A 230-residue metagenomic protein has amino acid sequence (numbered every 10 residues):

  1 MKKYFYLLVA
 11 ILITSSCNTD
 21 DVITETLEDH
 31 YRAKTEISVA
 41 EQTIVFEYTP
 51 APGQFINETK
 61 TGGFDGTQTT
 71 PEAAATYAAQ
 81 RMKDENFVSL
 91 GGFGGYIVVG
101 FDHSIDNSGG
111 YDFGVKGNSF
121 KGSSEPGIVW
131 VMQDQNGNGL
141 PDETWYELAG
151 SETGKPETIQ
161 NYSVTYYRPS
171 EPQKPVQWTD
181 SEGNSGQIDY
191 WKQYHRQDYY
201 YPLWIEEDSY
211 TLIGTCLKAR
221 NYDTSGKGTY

Functional and structural regions predicted by a protein language model:
K2-L8: Sec-dependent signal peptide recognition, specifically the positively charged N-region followed immediately by
L8, N138-G139, K155: A broad, structure-centric signal for solvent-exposed, well-ordered loop/edge residues that line or flank functional
I13-S16: C-terminal motif of bacterial Sec signal peptides marking the signal peptidase cleavage site
T19: Short, conserved catalytic or interaction motifs in soluble domains
V22-E125, T144, A149-Y230: A domain-level signal for the mature, folded cores of soluble proteins
W130-D134: Predominantly extracellular/luminal cell-surface or secreted proteins
Q135-T144: Acidic, glycine-anchored loop motifs typical of Ca2+
